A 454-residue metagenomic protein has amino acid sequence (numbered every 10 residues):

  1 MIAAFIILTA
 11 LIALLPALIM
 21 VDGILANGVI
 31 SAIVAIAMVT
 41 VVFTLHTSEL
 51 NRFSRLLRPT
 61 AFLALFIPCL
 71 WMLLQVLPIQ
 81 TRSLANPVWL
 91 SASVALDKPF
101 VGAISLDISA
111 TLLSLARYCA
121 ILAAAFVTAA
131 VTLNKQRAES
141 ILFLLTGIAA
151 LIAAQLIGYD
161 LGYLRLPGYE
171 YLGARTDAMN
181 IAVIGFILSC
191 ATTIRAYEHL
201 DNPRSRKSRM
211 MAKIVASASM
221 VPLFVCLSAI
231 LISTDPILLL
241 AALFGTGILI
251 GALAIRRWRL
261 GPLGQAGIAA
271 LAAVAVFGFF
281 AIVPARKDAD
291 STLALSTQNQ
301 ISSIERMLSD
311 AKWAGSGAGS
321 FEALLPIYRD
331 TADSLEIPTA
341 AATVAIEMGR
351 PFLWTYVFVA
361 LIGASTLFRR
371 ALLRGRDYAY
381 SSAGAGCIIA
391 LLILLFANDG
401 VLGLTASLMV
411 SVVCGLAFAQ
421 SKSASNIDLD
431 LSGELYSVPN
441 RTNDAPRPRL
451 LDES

Functional and structural regions predicted by a protein language model:
M1-I148, Y171, L188-M220, G247-L271 (+4 more regions): Transmembrane signal-anchor hairpin modules in multi-pass inner-membrane enzymes, especially those that act on
L15-L25, Y380-V412: Membrane helix-loop boundary segments at the extracytoplasmic
L70, D160-Y163, F224-A242, T246-D310 (+1 more regions): A membrane-periplasm/extracellular boundary helix in multi-pass inner-membrane enzymes that assemble envelope glycans
Q75, Q300-A341, R350-T355: TM-adjacent membrane-interface loops and short helices in multi-pass inner/ER membrane proteins
S93-I108, Y163-T176, L295, P326-I346: Juxtamembrane membrane-water interface segments that cap and precede transmembrane helices
Y163-A196, S208-A212, I237, T339-V344: Membrane-interface segments at transmembrane-helix junctions in multi-pass inner-membrane proteins
S219-T234, A390-F396: Membrane-interface alpha helices of multi-pass inner-membrane proteins
R350-A383: Hydrophobic transmembrane alpha-helices and their immediate junctions
